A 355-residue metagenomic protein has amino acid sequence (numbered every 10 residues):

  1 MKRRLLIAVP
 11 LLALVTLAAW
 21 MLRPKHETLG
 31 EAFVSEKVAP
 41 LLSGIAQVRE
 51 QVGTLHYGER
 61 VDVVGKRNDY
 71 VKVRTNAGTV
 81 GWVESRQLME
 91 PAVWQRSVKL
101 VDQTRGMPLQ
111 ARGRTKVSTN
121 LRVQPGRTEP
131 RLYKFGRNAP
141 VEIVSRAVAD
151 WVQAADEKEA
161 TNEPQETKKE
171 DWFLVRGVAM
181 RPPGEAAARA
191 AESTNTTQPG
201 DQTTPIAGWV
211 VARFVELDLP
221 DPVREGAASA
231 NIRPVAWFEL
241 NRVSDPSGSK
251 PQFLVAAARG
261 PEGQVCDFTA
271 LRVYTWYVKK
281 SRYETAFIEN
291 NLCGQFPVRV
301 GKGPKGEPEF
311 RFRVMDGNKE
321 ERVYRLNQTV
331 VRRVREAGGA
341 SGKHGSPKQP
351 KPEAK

Functional and structural regions predicted by a protein language model:
K2-L5, T16-E36, R60-D62, R74-G113 (+3 more regions): Boundary regions of SH3-family modules and the immediately adjacent low-complexity/disordered segments in eukaryotic
L6-L12: Sec-dependent N-terminal signal peptides
P40-G44, Q110-K116, R122-Q124, V144-S145 (+1 more regions): Core beta-strand residues in small-molecule sensory/regulatory alpha/beta domains
S43-K66, V123-R146, W151-A155: SH3/SH3-like (including bacterial SH3b) beta-barrel domains that bind proline-rich motifs or cell-wall ligands
V98-R131, G136-R137: Surface-exposed, polar helix/loop patches in the mature regions of secreted/periplasmic/lumenal proteins that form
P246-S249, R299-G306: Blade-terminus and WD-like Trp-Asp/Gly-His loop motifs, strongest in beta-propeller folds
K250-Q264, G306-D316: Short beta-strand elements that form the blades of beta-propeller/WD-repeat-like and other beta-sheet-rich scaffold
R313-R325: Short, exposed beta-strand-loop hairpins at the edges of beta-sheets in extracellular/periplasmic proteins
